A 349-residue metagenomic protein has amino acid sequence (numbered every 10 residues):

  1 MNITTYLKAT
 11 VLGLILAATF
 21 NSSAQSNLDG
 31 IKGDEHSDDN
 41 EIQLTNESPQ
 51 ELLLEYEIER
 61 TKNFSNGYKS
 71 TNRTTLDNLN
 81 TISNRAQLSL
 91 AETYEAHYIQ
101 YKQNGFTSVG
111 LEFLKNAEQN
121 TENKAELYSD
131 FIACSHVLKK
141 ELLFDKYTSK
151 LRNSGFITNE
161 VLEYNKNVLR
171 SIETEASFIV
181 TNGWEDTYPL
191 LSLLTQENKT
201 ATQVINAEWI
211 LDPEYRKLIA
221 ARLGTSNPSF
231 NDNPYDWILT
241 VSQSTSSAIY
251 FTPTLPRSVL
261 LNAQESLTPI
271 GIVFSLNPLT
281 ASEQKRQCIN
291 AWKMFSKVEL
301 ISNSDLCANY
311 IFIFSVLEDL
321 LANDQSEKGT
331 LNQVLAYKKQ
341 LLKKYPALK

Functional and structural regions predicted by a protein language model:
M1-L28: Bacterial Sec-dependent N-terminal signal peptides
F20, E175-A176: Generic detector of short, well-ordered, non-transmembrane alpha-helical segments enriched in hydrophobic residues
Q25-E175, L193-K349: ER/secretory pathway lumenal C-terminal domains and tails of membrane proteins involved in glycoprotein biogenesis
V180-W184, A207: Short His-Asn-centered micro-motif
D186-L190: Short, well-ordered alpha-helical microsegments
